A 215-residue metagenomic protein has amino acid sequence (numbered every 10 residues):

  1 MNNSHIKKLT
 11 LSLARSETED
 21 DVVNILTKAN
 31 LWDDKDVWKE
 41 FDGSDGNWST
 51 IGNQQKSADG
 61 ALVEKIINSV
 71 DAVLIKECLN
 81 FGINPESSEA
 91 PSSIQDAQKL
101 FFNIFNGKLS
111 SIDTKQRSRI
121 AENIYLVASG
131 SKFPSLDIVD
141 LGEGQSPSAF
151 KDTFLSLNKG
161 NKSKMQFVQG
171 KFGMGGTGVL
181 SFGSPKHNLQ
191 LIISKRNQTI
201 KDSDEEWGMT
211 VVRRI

Functional and structural regions predicted by a protein language model:
M1-E122, A128-S129, S148-L155: Bergerat-fold GHKL ATPase/HATPase_c domain
H5, M165-I215: GHKL-type ATPase core
V70-L74, K159, S184-N188: Non-catalytic alpha-helical coupling and interface elements of nucleotide-dependent molecular machines and regulators
L74-G82, P147, S163-Q166, N188-I192: Short, solvent-exposed secondary-structure capping/transition elements
K132-L136: Short beta-strand element(s) in the Bergerat
D140: Acidic ATP/Mg2+-coordinating residue in the GHKL
E143-G144: Glycine-rich G1-box
T153-V168: Bergerat-fold ATP-binding/catalytic subdomain of histidine kinases
